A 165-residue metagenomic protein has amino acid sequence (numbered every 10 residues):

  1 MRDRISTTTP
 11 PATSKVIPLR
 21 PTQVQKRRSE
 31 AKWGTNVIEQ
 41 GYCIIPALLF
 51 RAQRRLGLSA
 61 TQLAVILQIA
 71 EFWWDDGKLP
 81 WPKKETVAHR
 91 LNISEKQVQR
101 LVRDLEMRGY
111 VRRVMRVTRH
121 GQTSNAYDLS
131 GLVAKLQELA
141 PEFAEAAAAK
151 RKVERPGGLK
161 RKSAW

Functional and structural regions predicted by a protein language model:
M1-I38, M107, G131-W165: Charged low-complexity intrinsically disordered patches
M1-R90, K96-Q97: Short recognition helix of helix-turn-helix/winged-helix DNA-binding domains
P46, W74, D128-G131, A164: Poly-acidic low-complexity segments
A64, A126-D128, K160-K162: Generic structural signal for residues positioned in beta-strands
S94-K150: Winged-helix/helix-turn-helix nucleic-acid-interaction surface
